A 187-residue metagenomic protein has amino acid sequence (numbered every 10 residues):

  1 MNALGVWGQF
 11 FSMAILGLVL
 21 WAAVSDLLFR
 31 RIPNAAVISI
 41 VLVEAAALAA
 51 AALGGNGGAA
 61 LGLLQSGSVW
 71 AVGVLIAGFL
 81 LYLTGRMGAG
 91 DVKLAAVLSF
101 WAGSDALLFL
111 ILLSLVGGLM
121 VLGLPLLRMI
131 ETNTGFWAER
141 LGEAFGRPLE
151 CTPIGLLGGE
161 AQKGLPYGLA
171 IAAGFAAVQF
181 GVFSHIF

Functional and structural regions predicted by a protein language model:
M1-F187: A membrane-topology feature that recognizes alpha-helical transmembrane segments and their immediate juxtamembrane
